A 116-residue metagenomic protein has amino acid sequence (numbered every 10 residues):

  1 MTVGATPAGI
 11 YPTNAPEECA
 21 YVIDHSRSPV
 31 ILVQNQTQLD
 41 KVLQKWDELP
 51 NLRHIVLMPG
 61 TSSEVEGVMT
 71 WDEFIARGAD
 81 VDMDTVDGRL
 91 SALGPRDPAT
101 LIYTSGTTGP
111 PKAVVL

Functional and structural regions predicted by a protein language model:
T2-E73: Structural core segment of the AMP-binding/adenylate-forming
G4, T108-P110: Active-site-proximal glycine-rich helix-loop-beta segment
Y11, T104-S105: Conserved phosphate-coupling serine/threonine residues in phosphotransfer and NTP-handling enzymes
M69, A76-Y103, P110: Conserved pre-ATP/AMP-binding loop-to-beta segment of ANL
P111-L116: Short, intrinsically disordered, charge-balanced linker/junction segments flanking boundaries in proteins
